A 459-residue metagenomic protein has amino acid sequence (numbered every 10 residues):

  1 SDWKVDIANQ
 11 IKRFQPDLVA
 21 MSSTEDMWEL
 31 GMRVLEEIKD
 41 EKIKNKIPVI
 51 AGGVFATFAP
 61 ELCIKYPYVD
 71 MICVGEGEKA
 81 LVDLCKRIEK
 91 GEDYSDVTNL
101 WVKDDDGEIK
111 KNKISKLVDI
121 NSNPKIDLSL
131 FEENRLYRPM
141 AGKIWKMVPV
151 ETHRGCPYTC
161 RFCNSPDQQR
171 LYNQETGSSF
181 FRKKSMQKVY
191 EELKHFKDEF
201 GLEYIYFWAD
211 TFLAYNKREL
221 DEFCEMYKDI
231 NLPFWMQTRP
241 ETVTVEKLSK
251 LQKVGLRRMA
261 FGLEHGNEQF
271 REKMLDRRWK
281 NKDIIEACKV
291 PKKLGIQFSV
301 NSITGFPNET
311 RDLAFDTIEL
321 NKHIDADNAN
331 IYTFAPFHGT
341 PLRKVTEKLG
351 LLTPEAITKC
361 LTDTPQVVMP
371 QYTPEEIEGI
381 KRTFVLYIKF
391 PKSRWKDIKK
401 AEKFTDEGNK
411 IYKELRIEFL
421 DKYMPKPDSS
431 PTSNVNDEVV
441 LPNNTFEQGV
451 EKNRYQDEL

Functional and structural regions predicted by a protein language model:
S1, F212, G266-R271, L275-R277 (+3 more regions): Conserved strand-turn element in the central/C-terminal portion of the radical SAM core barrel that lines
S1-Y190, E199, Q456: Acidic, low-complexity intrinsically disordered segments
A8-I11, D17, D105, P341 (+1 more regions): Radical SAM enzyme core and accessory elements
D17, D70, E203, R257 (+1 more regions): Conserved acidic residues
P48-I50, C73, W235, S299 (+1 more regions): Structural detector of well-ordered beta-strand residues that form the stable sheet scaffold of enzyme domains
P60-K65, K247, N308-H323: Catalytic cores of alpha/beta
I126-S299, E319: Radical SAM [4Fe-4S] cluster-binding motif and immediate context
